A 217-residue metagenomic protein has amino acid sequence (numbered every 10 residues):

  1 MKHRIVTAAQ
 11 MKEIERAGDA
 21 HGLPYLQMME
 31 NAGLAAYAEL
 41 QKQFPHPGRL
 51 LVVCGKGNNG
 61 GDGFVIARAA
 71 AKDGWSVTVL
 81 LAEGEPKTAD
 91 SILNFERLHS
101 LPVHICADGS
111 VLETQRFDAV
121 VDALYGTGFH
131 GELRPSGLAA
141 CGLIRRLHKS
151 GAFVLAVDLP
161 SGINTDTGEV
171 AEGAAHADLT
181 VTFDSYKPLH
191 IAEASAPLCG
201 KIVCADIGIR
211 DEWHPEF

Functional and structural regions predicted by a protein language model:
M1-H46, R210-F217: Positively charged, low-complexity intrinsically disordered leader regions
K2-K12, F117-F217: YjeF_N-associated NAD(P)HX repair module
Y25-M29, N59, A194: Short glycine/threonine-rich catalytic loop with a Thr-x-Gly-x-Asp
N31-L34, A38, R97, C141 (+2 more regions): Solvent-exposed, non-transmembrane amphipathic alpha-helical segments
Y37-G126, E132-V157: Nucleotide and nucleotide-moiety/phosphate-recognizing core
